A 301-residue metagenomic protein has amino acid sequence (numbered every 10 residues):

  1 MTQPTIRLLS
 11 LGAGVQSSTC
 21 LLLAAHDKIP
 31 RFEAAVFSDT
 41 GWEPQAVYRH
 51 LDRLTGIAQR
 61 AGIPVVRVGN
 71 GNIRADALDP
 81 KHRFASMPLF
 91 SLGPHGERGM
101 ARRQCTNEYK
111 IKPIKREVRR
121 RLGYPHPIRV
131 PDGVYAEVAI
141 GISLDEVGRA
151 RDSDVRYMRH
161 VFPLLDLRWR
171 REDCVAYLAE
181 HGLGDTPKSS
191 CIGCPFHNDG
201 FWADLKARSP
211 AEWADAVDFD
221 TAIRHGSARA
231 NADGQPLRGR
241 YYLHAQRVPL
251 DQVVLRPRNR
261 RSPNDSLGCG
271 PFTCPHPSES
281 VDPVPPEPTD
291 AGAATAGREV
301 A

Functional and structural regions predicted by a protein language model:
M1-A301: Nucleotide-activated chemistry modules centered on ATP-dependent adenylation/adenylyltransferase
